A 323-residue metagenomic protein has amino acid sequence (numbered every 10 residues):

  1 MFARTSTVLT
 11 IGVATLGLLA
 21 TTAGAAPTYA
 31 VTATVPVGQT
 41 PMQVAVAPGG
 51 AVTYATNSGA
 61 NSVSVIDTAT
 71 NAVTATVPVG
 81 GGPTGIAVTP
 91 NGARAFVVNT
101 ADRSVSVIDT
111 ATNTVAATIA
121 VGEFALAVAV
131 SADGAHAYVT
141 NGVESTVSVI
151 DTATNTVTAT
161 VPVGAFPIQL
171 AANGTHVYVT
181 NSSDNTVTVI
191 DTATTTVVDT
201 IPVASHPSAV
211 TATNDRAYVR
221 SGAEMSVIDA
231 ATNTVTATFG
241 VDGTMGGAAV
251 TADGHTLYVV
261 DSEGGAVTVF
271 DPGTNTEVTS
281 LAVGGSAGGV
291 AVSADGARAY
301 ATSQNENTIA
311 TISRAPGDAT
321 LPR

Functional and structural regions predicted by a protein language model:
R4-R323: Predominantly soluble domains enriched in secretory-pathway, periplasmic, or organellar proteins
